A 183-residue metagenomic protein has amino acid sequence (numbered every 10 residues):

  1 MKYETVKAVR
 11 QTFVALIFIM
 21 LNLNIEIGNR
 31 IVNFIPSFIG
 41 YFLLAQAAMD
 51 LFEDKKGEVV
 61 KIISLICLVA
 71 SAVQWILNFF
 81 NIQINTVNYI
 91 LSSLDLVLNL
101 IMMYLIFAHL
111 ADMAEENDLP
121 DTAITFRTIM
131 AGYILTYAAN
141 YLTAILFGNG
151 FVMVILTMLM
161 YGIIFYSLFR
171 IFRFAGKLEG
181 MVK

Functional and structural regions predicted by a protein language model:
M1-A47: N-terminal topogenic module of multi-pass integral membrane proteins
E4-T12, K55-L65, T122-I129: Membrane-interfacial loop-to-transmembrane alpha-helix junctions, especially the N-terminal start
N22-G28, I76-V87, A139-F151: Juxtamembrane "helix-exit" motif on the non-cytosolic side of transmembrane helices
N33-F34, I84-D95, G150-M158: Non-cytosolic membrane-interface motifs at loop->transmembrane helix junctions
S37-F42, A70-Q74, S93-A108, Y161-I164: Generic alpha-helical transmembrane segments
S37-I63, N78, M103-N117, F174-A175: Internal transmembrane alpha-helix with an interfacial aromatic "cap," most often the third helix
K56, A108-T136, F174-K183: Membrane-helix boundary/juxtamembrane motif in polytopic membrane proteins
L98-F107, I124-I145, I163-I164: Hydrophobic alpha-helical membrane segments
